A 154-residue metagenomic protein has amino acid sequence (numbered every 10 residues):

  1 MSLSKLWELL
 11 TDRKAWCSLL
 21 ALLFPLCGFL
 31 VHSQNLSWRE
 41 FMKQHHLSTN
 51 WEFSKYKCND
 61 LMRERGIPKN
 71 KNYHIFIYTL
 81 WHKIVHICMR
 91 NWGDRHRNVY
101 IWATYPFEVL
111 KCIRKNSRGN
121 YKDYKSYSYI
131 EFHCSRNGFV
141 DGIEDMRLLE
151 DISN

Functional and structural regions predicted by a protein language model:
S2-E108, N116-S117: N-terminal "domain-start" segment
C88, C112, C134: Short cysteine clusters
P106-V109, Y129-E131: Beta-strand-rich binding-surface signature of beta-sandwich/beta-barrel folds used to engage anionic ligands
K115-N154: Compact beta-sheet-dominated globular domain cores
